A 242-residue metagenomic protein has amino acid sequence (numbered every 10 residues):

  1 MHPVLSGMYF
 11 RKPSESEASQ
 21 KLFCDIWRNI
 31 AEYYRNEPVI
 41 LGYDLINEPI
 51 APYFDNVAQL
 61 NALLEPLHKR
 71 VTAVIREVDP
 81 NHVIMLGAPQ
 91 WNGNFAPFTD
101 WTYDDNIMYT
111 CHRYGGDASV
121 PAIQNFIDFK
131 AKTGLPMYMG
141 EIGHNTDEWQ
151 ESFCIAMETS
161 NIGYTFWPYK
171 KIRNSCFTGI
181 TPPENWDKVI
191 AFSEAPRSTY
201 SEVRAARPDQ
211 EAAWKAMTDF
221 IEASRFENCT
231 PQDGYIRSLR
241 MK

Functional and structural regions predicted by a protein language model:
M1-V83, A88-P97: Active-site mouth of glycoside hydrolases
D55-N56, L60, L67-I84, A88-K242: Substrate-binding clefts and catalytic carboxylate motifs of secreted carbohydrate-active enzymes
